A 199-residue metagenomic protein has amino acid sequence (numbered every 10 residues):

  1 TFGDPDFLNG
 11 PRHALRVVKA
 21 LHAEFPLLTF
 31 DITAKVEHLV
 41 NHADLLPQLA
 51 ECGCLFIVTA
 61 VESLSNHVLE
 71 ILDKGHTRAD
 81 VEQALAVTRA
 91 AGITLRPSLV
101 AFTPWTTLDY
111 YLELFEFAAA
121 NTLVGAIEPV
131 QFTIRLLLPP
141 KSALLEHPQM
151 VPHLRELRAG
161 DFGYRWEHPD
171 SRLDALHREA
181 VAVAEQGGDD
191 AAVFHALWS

Functional and structural regions predicted by a protein language model:
T1-R96, A101-T106: Conserved SAM/AdoMet-binding glycine-rich loop
A14, D109-L112, E146: Histidine/acidic-residue-rich catalytic or RNA/ligand-binding cores of hydrolases and nuclease-related proteins
L21, A118-T122, A180, A184: Hydrophobic, Leu/Ile/Phe/Ala-enriched alpha-helical segments that form helix-helix packing faces
I32-T33, I127-R135, W166-H168: A generic structural motif
Q48-F56, E113-I134: Structural recognition of alpha->loop->beta junctions
A84-V87, F117, T133, E179: Generic recognition of well-ordered alpha-helical segments
L136-A143: Short, conserved secondary-structure transition motifs
A143-S199: Radical SAM enzyme core and accessory elements
